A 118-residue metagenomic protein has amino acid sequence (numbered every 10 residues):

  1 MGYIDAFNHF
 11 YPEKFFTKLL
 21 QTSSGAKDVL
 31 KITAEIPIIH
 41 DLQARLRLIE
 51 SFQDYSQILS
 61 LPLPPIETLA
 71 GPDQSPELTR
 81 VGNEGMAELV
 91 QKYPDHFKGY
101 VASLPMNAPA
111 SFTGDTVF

Functional and structural regions predicted by a protein language model:
M1-F118: Helix-coil boundary/capping segments in enzymes
